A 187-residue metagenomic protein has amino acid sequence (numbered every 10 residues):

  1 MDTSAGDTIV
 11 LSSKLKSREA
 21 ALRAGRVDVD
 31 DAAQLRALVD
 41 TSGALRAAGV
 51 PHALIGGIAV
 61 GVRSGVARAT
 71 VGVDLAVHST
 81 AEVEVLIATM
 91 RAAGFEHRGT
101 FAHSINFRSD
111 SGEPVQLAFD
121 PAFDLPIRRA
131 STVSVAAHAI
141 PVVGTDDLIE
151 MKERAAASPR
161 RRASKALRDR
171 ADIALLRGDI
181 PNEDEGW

Functional and structural regions predicted by a protein language model:
M1-W187: Compositionally biased terminal segments of proteins
